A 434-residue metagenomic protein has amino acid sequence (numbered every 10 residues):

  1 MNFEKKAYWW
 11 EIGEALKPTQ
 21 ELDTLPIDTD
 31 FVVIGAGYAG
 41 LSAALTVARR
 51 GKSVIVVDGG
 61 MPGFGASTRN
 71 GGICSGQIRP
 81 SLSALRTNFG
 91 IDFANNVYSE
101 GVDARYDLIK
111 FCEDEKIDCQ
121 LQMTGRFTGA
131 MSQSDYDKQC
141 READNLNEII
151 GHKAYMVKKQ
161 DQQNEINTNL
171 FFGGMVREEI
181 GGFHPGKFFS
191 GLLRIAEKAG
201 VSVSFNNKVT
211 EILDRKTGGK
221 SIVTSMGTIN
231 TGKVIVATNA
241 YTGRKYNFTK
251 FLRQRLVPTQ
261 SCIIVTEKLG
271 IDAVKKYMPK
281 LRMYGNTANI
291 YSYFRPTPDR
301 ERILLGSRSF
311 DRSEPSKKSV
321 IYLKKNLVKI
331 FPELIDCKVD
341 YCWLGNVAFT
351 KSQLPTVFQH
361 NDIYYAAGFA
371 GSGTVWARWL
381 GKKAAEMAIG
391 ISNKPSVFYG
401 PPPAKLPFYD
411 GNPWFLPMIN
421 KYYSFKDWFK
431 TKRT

Functional and structural regions predicted by a protein language model:
M1-F31, R49: Extreme N-terminal leader/targeting segments of oxidoreductases
G35-G37, G59: Glycine-rich Rossmann-fold phosphate-binding loop(s) that bind the pyrophosphate of adenine dinucleotide cofactors
A48-R69: Glycine-rich FAD pyrophosphate-binding loop
Q77-Q160: Dinucleotide-binding Rossmann-like beta1-alpha1 core, especially the glycine-rich loop that anchors the ADP
Y98-V102, A130-K138, M175-E197, S204 (+1 more regions): Short beta-strand to alpha-helix junction loop
Y106, D114-Q122, V209-E211, G227-N361: Active-site substrate-recognition segment that forms the wall of the catalytic cavity or substrate channel
D144-N145, N169-G232: Helical element adjacent to the flavin cofactor pocket in flavoenzyme catalytic cores
S309, S313-F429: C-terminal catalytic lobe of FAD-dependent flavoproteins
